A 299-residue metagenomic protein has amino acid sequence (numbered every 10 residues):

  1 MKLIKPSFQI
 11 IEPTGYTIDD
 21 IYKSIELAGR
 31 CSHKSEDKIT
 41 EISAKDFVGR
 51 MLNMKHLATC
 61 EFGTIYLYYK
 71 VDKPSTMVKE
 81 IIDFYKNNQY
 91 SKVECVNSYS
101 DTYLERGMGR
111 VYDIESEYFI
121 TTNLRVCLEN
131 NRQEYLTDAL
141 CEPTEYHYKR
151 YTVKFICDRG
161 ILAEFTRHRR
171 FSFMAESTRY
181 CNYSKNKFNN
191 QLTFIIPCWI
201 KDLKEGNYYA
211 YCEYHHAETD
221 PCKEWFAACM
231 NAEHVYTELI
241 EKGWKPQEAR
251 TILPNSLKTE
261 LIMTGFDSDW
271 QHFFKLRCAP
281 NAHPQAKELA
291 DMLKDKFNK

Functional and structural regions predicted by a protein language model:
M1-K299: Family-specific signature for flavin-dependent thymidylate synthase
